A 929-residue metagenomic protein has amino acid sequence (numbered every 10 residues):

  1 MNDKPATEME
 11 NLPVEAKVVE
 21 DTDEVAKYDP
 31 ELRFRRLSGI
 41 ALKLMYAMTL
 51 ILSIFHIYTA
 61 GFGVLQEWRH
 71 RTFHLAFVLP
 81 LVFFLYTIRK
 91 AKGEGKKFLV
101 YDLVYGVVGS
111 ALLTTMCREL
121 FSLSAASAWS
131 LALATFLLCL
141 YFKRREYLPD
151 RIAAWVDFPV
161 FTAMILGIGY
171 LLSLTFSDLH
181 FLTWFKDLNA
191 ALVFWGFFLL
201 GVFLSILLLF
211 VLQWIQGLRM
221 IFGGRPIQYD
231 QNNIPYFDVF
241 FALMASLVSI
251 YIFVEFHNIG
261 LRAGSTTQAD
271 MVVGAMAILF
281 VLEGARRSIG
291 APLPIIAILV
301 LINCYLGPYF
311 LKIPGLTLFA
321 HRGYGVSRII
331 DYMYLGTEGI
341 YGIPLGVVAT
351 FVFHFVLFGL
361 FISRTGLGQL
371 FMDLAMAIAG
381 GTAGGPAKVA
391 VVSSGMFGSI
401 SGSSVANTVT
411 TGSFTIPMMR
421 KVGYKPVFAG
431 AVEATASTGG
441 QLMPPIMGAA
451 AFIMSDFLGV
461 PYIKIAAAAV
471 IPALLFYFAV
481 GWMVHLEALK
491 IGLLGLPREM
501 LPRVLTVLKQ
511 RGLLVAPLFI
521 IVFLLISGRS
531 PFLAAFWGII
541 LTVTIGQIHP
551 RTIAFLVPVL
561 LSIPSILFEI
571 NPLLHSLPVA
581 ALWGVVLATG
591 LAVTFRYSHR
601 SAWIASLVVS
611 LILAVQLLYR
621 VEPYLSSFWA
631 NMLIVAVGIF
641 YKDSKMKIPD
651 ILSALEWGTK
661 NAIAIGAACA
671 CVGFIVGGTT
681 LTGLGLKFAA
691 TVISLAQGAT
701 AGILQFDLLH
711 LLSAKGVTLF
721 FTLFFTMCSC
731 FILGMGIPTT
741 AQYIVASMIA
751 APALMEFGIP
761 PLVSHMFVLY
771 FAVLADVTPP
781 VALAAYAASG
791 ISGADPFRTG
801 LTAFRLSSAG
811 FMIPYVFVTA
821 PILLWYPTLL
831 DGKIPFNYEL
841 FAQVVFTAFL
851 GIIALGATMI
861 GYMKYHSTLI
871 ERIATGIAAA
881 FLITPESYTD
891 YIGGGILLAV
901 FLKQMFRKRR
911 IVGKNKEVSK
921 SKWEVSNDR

Functional and structural regions predicted by a protein language model:
N2-G264, M271-A275, K908: Conserved, well-structured core domains of diverse proteins
D3-I51, G93-G106, S110, E146-P159 (+4 more regions): Long, contiguous bundles of hydrophobic transmembrane helices that form the permeation core of multi-pass
R71-L79, S127-A134, V193-F203, G346-V356 (+6 more regions): Alpha-helical transmembrane segments
T115, E283, R287-S288, I296-V300 (+10 more regions): Core transmembrane alpha-helical segments of multi-pass membrane transporters/permeases
F237-V239, S265-P308, A469-P472, K509 (+5 more regions): Membrane-interface loop-to-helix entry segments
Q268-V272, E338-F351, I378-A390, V422-F428 (+5 more regions): Membrane-interfacial loop-to-helix junctions in multi-pass transporters
F358-S363, S394-S403, T435-Q441, L525 (+3 more regions): Transmembrane alpha-helix interface/packing and boundary motifs in multi-pass membrane proteins, characterized by
M372-G440, I446-I453, G459, T739-F771 (+1 more regions): Hydrophobic transmembrane alpha-helices that form the pore/transport pathway of multi-pass ion and small-solute
